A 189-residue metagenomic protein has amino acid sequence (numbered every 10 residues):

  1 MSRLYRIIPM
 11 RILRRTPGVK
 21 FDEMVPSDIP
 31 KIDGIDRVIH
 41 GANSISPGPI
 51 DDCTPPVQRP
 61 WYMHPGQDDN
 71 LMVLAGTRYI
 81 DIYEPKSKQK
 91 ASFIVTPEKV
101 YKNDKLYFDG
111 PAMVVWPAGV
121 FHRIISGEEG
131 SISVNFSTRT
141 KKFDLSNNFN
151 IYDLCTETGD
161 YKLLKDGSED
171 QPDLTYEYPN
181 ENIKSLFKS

Functional and structural regions predicted by a protein language model:
M1-F108, E128-I132, F136-S189: Active-site region of the double-stranded beta-helix
P111-I124: Histidine-centered metal-chelating micro-motifs
